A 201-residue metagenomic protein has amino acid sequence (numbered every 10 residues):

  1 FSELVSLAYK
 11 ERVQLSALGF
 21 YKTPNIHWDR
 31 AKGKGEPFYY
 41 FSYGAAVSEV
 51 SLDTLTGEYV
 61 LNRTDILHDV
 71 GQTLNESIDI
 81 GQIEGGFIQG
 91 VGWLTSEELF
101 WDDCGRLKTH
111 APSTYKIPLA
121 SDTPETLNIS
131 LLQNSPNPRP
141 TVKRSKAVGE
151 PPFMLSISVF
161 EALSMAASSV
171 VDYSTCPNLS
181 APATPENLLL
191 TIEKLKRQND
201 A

Functional and structural regions predicted by a protein language model:
F1-A201: C-terminal catalytic domains of large/alpha subunits in multi-subunit enzymes
